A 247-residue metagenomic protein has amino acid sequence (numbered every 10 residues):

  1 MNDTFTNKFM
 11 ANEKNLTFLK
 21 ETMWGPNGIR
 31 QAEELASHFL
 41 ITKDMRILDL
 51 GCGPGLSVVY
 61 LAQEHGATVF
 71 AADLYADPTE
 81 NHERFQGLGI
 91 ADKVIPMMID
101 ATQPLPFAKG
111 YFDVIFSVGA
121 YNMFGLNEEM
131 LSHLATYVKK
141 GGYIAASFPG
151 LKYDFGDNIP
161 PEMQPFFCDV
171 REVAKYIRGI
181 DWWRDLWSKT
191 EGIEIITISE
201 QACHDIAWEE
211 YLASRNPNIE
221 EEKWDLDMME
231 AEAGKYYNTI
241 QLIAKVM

Functional and structural regions predicted by a protein language model:
P26-K43: Conserved alpha-helix/loop element of class I SAM-dependent methyltransferases that forms part of the SAM/SAH-binding
L48, P54-Q103: Class I SAM-dependent methyltransferase SAM/SAH-binding core
L105-I115: A short acidic, Gly/Pro-enriched loop at the edge of an enzyme's catalytic core that lines a small-molecule cofactor
V114-N127: A short SAM/SAH-binding and catalytic strip from SAM-dependent methyltransferases
E128-Y143: A short glycine-rich, Lys/Arg-flanked "PGG" loop and its adjoining helix->strand segment in the class I
A145-C168: Conserved class I S-adenosyl-L-methionine
A174-E191: Short alpha-helix
I196-M247: Conserved Class I S-adenosyl-L-methionine
